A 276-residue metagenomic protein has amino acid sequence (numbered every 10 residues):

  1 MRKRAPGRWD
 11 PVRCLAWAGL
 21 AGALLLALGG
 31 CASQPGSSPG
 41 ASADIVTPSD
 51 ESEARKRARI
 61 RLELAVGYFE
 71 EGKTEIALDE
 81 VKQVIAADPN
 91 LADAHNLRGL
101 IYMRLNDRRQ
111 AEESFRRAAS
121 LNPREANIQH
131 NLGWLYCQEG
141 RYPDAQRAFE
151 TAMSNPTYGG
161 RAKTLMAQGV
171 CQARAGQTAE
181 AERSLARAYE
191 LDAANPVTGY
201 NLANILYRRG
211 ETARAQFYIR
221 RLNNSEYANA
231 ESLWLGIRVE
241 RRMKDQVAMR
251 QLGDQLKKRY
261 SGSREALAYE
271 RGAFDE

Functional and structural regions predicted by a protein language model:
G36-S49, N224-E276: Terminal, low-structured helical/coil segments at or just beyond the last alpha-helical repeat
E51, A58, A92-D93, A126-N127 (+4 more regions): Helix-start (N-cap) detector for alpha-helical repeat units in TPR-like alpha-solenoids, especially tetratricopeptide
E53, A87, L121-N122, N155-T157 (+3 more regions): Structural marker of alpha-solenoid helical repeat scaffolds
E53-A87, R104: Alpha-helical segment of the N-proximal tetratricopeptide repeat
E70, R104-L105, Q138-E139, R174 (+4 more regions): Register position in tetratricopeptide repeats
